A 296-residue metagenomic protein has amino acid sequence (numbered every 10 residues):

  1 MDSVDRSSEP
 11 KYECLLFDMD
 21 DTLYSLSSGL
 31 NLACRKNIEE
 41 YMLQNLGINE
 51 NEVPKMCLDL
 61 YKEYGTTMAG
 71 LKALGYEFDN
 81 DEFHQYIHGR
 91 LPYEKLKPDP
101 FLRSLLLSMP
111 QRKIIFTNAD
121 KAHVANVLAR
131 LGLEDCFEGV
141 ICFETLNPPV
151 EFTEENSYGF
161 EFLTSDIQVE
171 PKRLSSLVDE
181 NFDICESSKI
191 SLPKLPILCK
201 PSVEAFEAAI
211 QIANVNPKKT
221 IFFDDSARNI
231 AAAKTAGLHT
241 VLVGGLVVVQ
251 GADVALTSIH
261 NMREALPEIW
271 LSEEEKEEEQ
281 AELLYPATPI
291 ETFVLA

Functional and structural regions predicted by a protein language model:
M1-Y12, L107, K121-A296: Asp-based, Mg2+/Mn2+-dependent phosphohydrolase catalytic module
D2-F17, T22-P100, Q111, D120-A122: N-terminal helical cap/lid subdomain that shapes the substrate entry/recognition surface in HAD-like hydrolases
G29, Y93-K97, I115, P193-P201: Short, surface-exposed alpha-helical recognition segments that flank or form part of ligand/macromolecule-binding
C34, I38, M42, F116 (+2 more regions): Conserved short hydrophobic patches within well-ordered secondary structure
L43, A73, P92, I114 (+3 more regions): Short, flexible active-site loop motifs that bind/organize anionic cofactors or intermediates
D99-R103, V203: Structural motif corresponding to alpha-helix initiation and N-cap regions
